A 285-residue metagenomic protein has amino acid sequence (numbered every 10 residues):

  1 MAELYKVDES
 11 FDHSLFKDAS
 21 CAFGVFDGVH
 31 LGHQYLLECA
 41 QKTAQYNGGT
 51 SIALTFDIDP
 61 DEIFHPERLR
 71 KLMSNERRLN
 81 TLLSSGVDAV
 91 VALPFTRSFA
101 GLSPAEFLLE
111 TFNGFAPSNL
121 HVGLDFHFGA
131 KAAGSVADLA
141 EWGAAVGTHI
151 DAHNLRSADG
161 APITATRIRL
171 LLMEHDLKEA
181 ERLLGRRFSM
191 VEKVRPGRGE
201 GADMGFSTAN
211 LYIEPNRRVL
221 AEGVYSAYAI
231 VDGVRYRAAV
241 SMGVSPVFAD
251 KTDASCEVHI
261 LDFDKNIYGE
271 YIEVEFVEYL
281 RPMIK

Functional and structural regions predicted by a protein language model:
A2-F11: Short acidic-hydrophobic, aromatic-tinged amphipathic segments that line or gate anion-handling sites
D12-S74: N-terminal catalytic cores of NTP/NDP-binding nucleotidyl/phosphoryl-transfer enzymes
H30, L82, L120, A180 (+1 more regions): Residue-level signal for inorganic ion chemistry
R70-R78, G101-L108: Glycine-rich, highly charged phosphate/nucleotide-binding loops
R77-V91: A glycine-rich helix N-cap at a beta->alpha junction
G101-S207: Classical nucleotidyltransferase
G197-K285: Phosphate/ribose-recognition catalytic cores of enzymes acting on nucleotide-derived substrates
